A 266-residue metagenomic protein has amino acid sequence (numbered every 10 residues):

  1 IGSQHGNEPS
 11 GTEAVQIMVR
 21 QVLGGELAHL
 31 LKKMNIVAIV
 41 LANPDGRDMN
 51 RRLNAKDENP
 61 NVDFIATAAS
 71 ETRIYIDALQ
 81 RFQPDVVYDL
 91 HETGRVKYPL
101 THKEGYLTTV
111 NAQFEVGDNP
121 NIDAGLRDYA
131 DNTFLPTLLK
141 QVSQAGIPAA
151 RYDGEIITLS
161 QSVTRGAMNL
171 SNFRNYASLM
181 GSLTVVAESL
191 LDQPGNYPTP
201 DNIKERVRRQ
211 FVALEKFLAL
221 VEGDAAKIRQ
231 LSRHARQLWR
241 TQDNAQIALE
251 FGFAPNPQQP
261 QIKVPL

Functional and structural regions predicted by a protein language model:
I1-V163, M168: Active-site/substrate-binding loop(s) of hydrolase catalytic cores
D153-L266: Hard-cation-handling environments
